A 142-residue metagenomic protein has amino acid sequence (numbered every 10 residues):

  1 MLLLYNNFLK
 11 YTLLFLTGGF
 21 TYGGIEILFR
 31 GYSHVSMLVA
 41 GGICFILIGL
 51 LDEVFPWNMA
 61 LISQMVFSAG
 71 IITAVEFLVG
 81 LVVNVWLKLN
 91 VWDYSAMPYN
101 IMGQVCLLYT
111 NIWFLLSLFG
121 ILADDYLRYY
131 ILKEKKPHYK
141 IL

Functional and structural regions predicted by a protein language model:
M1-L142: Aromatic-rich, lipid-facing transmembrane alpha helices and their immediate juxtamembrane interface loops in integral
